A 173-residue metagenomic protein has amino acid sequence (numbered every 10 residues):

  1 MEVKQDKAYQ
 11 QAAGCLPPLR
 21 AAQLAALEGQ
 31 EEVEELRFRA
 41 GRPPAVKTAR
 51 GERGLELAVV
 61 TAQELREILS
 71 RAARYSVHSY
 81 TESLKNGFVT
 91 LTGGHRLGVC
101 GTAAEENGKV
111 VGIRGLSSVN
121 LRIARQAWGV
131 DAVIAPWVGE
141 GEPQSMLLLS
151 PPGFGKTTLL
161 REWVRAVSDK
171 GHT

Functional and structural regions predicted by a protein language model:
M1, G29, W128-A132, H172: N-terminal regions of ATP-driven nucleic-acid and macromolecular assemblies, encompassing P-loop NTP-binding domains
M1-G93: N-terminal accessory targeting/assembly segments
L65-E67, R71, V77-P143: P-loop NTP-binding catalytic core
M146-L148: Hydrophobic anchor at the beta1->P-loop junction of P-loop NTPases
P152: The conserved Walker
K156: Conserved lysine of the Walker
L159, W163: Hydrophobic positions on the alpha1 helix immediately C-terminal to the Walker A/P-loop
R165-T173: Post-Walker A helix-loop "phosphate-sensing" segment adjacent to the P-loop in P-loop NTPases
